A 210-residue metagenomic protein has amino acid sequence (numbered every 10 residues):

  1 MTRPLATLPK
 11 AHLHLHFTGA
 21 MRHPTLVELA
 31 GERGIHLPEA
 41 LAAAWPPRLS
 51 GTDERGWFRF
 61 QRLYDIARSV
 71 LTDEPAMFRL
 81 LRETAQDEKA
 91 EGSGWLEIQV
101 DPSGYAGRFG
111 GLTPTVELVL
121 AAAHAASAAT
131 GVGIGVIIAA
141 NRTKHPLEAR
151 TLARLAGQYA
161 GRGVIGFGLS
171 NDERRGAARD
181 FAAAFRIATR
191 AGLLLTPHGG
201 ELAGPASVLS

Functional and structural regions predicted by a protein language model:
M1-L193, L202-V208: Metal-cofactor-binding active-site regions of metalloenzymes
G199: Cytosolic ligand/metal-binding cores
